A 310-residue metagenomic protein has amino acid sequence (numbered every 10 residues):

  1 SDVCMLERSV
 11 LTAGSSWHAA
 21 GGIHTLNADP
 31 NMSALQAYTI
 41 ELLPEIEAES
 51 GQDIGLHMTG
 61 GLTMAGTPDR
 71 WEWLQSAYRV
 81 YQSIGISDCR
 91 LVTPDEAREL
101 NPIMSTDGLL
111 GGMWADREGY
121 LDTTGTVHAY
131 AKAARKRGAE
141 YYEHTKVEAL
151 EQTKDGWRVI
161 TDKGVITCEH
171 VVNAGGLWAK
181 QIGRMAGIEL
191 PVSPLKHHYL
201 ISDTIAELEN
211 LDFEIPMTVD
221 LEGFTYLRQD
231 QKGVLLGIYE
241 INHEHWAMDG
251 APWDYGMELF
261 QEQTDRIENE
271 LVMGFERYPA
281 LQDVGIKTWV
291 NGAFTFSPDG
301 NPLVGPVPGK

Functional and structural regions predicted by a protein language model:
S1-W17: Glycine-rich FAD pyrophosphate-binding loop
G21-L100, E222-L227, K232-G233, Q261: Dinucleotide-binding Rossmann-like beta1-alpha1 core, especially the glycine-rich loop that anchors the ADP
H24, I46, L150-E262, N269-Q282: Flavin-dependent oxidoreductases
A34-A37, M64-W73, M113-K136, Y142 (+1 more regions): Short beta-strand to alpha-helix junction loop
H57-G61, L195-K196, W289-N291: Short Gly/Ser/Thr- and Asp/Glu-enriched loop/turn motifs at secondary-structure junctions
D69-E72, I103-L109, E151-R158, F296-G300 (+1 more regions): A short, glycine/Asx- and small/polar-enriched loop/turn that sits immediately N-terminal to a beta-strand
M113-H170, W178: Helical element adjacent to the flavin cofactor pocket in flavoenzyme catalytic cores
T123, E222, E258-K310: C-terminal catalytic lobe of FAD-dependent flavoproteins
